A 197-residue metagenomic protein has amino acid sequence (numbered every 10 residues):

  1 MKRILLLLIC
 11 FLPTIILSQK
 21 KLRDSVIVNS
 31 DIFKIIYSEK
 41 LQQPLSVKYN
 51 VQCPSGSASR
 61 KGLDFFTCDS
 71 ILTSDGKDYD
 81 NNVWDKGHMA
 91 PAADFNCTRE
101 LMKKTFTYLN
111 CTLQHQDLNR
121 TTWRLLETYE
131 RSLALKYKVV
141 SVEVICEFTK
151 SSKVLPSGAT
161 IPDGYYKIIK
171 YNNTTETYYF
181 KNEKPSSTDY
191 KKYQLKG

Functional and structural regions predicted by a protein language model:
M1-K20: Bacterial Sec-dependent N-terminal signal peptides
L6, S38, C97-T98: Intrinsic-disorder/low-complexity, polar/charged segments
T14-I15, D31, C111: Generic detector of short, well-ordered, non-transmembrane alpha-helical segments enriched in hydrophobic residues
I16-L17, K48, Q52, M102: Hydrophobic alpha-helical segments
Q19-I27: Extreme N-terminus nucleophile/cap motif
V26-D85: Short, His- and charge-rich active-site/binding loops that engage polyanionic ligands
D69-G197: Domain-level detector of nuclease and nuclease-like folds in predominantly extracellular/periplasmic contexts
